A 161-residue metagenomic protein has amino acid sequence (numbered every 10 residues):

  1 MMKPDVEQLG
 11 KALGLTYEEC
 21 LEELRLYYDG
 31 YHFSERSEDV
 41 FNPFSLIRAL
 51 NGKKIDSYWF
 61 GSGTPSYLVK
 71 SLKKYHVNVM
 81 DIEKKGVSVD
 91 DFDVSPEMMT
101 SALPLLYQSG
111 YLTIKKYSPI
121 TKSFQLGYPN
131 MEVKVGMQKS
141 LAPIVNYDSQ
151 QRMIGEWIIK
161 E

Functional and structural regions predicted by a protein language model:
M1-E161: Phosphate-binding site recognition
